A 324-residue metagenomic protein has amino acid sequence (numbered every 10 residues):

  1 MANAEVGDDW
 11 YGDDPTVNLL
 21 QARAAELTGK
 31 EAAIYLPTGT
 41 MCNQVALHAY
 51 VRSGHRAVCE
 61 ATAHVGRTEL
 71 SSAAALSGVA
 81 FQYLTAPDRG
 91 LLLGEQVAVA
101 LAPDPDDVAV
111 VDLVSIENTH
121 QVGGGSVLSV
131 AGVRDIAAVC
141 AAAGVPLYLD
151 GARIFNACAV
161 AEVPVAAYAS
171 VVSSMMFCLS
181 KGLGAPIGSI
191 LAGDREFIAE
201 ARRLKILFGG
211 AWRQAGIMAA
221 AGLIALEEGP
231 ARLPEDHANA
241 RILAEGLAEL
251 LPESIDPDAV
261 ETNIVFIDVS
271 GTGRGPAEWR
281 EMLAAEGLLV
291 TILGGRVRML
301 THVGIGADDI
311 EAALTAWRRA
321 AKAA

Functional and structural regions predicted by a protein language model:
M1-A4, D8-D258, T262-I305, A313-A324: Conserved PLP-enzyme active-site core in the AAT-like
